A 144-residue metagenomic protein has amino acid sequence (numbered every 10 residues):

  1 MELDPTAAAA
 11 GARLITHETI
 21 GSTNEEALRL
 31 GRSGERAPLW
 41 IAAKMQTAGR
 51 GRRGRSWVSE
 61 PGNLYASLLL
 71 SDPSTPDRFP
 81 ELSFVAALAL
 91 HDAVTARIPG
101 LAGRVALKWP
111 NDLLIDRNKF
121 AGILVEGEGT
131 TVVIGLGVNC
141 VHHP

Functional and structural regions predicted by a protein language model:
M1-P99: N-terminal lobe of the biotin/lipoate ligase/transferase fold
A9-R13, S74-V105, I115-P144: Long, positively charged amphipathic alpha-helical accessory segments at protein N-termini or as interdomain linkers
